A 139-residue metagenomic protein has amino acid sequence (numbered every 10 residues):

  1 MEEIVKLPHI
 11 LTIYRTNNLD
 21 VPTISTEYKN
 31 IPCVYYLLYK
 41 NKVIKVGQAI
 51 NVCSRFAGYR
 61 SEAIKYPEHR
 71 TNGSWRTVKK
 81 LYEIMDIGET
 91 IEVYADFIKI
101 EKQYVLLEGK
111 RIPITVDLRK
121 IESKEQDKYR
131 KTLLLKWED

Functional and structural regions predicted by a protein language model:
M1-P32, Y36-I44, Q48-D139: Boundary/linker segments flanking structured domains
